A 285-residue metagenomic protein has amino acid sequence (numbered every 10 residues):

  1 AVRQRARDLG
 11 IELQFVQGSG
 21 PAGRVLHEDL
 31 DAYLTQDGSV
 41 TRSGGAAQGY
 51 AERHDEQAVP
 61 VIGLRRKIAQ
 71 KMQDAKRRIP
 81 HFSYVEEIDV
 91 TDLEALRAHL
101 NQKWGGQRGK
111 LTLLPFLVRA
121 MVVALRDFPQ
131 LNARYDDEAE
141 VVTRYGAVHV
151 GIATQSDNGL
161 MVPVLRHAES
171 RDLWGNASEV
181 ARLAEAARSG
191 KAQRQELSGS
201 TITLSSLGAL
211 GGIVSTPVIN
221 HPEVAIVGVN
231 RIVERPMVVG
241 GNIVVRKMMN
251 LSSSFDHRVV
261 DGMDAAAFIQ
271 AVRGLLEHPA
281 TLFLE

Functional and structural regions predicted by a protein language model:
A1, R5, L9-I11, F15 (+3 more regions): C-terminal catalytic/motor cores of large multi-domain enzyme assemblies
A32: Active-site micro-motifs of SAM-dependent methyltransferase domains
